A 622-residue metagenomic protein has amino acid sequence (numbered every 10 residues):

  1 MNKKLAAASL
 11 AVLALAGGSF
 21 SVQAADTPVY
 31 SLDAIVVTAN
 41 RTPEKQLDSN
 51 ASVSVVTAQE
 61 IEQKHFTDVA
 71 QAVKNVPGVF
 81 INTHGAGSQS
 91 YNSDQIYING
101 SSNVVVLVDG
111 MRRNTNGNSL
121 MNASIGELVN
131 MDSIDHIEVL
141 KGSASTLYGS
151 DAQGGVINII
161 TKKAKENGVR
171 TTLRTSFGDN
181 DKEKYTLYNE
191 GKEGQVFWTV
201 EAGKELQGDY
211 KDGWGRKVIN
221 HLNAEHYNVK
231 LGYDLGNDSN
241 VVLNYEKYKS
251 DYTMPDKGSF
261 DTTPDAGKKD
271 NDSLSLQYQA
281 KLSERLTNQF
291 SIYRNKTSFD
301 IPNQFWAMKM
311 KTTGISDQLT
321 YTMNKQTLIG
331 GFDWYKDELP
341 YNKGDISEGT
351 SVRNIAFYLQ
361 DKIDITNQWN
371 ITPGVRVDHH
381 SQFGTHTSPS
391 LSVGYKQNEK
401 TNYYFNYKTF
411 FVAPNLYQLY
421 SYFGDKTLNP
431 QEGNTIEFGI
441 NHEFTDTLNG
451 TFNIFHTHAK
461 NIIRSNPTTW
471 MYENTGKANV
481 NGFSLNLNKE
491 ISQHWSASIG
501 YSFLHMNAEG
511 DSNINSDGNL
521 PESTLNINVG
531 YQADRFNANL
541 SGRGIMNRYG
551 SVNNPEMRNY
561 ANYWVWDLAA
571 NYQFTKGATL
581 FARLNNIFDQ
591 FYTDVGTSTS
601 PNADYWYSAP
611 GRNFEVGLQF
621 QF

Functional and structural regions predicted by a protein language model:
V69-A72, D94-Y97, L107, S124-E127 (+3 more regions): N-terminal periplasmic accessory domains that precede and gate Gram-negative outer-membrane beta-barrel machines
A70, K74-R112: Extracytoplasmic beta-strand/coil segments of soluble accessory domains associated with Gram-negative outer-membrane
Q95, R112-K141: Short acidic/polar hinge/loop motifs at secondary-structure boundaries that mediate gating or recognition
T146, N158, K165-G168, R174 (+2 more regions): Periplasmic-side early beta-strands and strand-to-turn transitions of outer-membrane beta-barrels
D234-K249, A266-N398, F444, L448-I454 (+2 more regions): Face-selective signature of the C-terminal outer-membrane beta-barrel domain
K249-D251, D256, E338, D345-I346 (+6 more regions): Surface-exposed extracellular loop regions of Gram-negative outer-membrane beta-barrel proteins, predominantly
S259-K281, M308, K400-N402, Y407-K460 (+5 more regions): Outer-membrane beta-barrel signature, preferentially recognizing the C-terminal barrel domain of Gram-negative
D364-I371, H456-H458, N474-N553, Q573-T579 (+3 more regions): Gram-negative outer-membrane beta-barrel transporters
